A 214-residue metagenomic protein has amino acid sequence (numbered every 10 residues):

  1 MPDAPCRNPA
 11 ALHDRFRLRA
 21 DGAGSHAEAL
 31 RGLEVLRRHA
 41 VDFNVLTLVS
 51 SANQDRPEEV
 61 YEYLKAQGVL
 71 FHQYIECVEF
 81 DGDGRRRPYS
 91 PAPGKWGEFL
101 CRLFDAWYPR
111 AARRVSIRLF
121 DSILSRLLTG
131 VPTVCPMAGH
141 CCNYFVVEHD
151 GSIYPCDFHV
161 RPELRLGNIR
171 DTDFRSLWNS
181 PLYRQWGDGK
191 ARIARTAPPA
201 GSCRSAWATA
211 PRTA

Functional and structural regions predicted by a protein language model:
M1-H13: Conserved SAM/AdoMet-binding glycine-rich loop
P2-D3, A29-L33: A conserved non-catalytic segment of reverse transcriptases and RNA-directed RNA polymerases corresponding to the late
R7, C77, S205: Flexible loop residues that form catalytic and substrate-binding hotspots at small-molecule/glycan-binding clefts
R15-A27, E34-P136, H140, V146 (+1 more regions): Radical SAM enzyme [4Fe-4S]-AdoMet core and its adjacent flexible, acidic and glycine-rich loops/tails across
H149: A cytosolic small-molecule/anion-sensing beta-strand core signal
V160-A214: Flexible mid-to-C-terminal extensions adjoining Fe-S/redox cofactors in radical SAM and related proteins
